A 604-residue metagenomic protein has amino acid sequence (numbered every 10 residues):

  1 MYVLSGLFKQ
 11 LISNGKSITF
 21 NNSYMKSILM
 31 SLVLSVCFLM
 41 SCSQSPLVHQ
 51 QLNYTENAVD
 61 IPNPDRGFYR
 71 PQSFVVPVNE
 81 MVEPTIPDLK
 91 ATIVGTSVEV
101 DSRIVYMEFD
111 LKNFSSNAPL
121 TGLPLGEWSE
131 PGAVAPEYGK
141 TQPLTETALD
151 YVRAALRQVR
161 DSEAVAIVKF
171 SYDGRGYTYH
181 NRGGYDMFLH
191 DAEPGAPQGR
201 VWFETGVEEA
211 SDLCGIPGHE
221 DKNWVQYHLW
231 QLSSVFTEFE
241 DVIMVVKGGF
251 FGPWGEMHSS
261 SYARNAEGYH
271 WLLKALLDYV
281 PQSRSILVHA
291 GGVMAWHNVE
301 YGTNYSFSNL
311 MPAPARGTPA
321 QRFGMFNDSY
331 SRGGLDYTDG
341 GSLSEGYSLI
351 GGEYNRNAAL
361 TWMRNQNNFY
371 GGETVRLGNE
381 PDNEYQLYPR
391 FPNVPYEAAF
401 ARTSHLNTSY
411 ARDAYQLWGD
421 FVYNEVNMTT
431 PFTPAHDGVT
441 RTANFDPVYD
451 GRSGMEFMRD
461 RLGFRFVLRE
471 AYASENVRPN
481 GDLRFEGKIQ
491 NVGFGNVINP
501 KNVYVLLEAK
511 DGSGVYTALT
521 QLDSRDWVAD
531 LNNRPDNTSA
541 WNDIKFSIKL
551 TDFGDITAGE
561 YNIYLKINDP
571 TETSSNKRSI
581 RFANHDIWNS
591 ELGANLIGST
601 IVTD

Functional and structural regions predicted by a protein language model:
M1-M25: N-terminal secretory signal peptides that target proteins for export/translocation
S27, L39-T55: Bacterial Sec-dependent N-terminal signal peptides
S31-L39: Bacterial N-terminal signal peptides
V48-R153, S171, Y177-F188, G199-D212 (+3 more regions): N-terminal substrate-binding region of glycoside hydrolase catalytic domains
I61, D65, P71-V76, V242-N427: Catalytic-core regions of glycoside hydrolase
T85-L89, E137-A155, H219-L232, R264-A275 (+3 more regions): Well-ordered, non-membrane alpha-helical segments in soluble/globular domains
L144-V165, F188-V245, G268-Y279: An active-site-proximal structural segment forming one wall of the substrate-binding cleft that immediately precedes
E456-D604: Extracellular/luminal regions of secreted and cell-surface proteins that mediate adhesion/ECM remodeling
